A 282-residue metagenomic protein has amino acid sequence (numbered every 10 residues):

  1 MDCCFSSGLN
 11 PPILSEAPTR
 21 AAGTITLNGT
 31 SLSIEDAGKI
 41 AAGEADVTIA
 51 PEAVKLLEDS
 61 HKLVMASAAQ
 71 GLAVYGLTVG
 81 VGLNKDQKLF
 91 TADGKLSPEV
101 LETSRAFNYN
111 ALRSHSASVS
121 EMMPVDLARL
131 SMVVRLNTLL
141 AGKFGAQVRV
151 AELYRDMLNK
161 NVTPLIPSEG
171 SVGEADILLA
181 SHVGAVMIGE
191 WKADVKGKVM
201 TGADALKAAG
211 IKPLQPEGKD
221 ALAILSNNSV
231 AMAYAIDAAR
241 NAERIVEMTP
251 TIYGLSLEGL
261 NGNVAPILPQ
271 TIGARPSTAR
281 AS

Functional and structural regions predicted by a protein language model:
C3-C4: Cysteine-centered motifs
P11-S282: Conserved, well-structured ligand/cofactor-binding cores
